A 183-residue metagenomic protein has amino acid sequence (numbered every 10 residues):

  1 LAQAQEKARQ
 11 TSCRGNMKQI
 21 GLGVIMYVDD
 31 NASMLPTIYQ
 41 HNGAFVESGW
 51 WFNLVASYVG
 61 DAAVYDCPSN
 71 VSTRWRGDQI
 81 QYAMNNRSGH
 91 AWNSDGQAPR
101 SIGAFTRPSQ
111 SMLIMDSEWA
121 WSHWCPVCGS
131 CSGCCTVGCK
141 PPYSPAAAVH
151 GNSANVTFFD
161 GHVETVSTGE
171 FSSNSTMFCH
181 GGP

Functional and structural regions predicted by a protein language model:
L1-G15: Amphipathic alpha-helical segments typified by the pilin-like N-terminal helix that continues immediately C-terminal
T11-P183: Short, well-structured segments within or immediately adjacent to enzyme catalytic domains that line ligand-binding
